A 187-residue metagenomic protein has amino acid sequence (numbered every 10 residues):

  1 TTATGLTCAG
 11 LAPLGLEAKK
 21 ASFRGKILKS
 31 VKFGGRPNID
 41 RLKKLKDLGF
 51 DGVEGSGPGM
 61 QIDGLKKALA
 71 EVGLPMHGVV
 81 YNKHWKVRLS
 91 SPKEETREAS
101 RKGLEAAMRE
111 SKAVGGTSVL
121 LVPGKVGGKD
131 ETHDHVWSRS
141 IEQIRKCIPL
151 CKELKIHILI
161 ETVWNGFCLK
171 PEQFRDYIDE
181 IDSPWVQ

Functional and structural regions predicted by a protein language model:
T1-T2, R139, Q143-C147: N-terminal, helix-rich and Lys/Arg-enriched segments in bacterial and organellar proteins
T2-A113, T117, H135, K152 (+1 more regions): N-terminal pre-domain/capping segments
P37, M60, G128, N165-G166: Glycine-/small-residue-rich active-site loops that bind phosphorylated ligands and cofactors
V53, R145-Q187: Acidic/histidine-rich catalytic cores of soluble enzymes
S91-K102, E131-E142, N165-L169, Q173-D176: Alpha-helix N-cap and loop-to-helix initiation/capping positions
E110-T132, L154-W164: Active-site groove signature of glycoside hydrolases
